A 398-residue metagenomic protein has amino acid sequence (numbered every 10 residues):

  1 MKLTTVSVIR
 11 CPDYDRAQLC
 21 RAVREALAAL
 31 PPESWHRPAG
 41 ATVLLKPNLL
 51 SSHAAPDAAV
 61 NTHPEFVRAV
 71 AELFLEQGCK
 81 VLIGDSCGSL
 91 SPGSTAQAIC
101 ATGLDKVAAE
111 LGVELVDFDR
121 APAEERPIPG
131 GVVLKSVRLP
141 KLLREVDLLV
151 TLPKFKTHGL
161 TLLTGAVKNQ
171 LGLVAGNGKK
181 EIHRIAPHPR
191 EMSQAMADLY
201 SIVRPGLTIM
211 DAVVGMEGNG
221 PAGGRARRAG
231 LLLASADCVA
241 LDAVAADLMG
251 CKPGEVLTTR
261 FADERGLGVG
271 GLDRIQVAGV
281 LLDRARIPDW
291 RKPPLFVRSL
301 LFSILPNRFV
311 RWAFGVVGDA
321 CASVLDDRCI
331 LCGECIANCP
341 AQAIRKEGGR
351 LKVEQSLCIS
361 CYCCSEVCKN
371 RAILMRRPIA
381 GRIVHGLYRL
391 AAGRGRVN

Functional and structural regions predicted by a protein language model:
M1-D326, I330, I336-R350, Q355 (+2 more regions): N-terminal and secondary-structure boundary signal
